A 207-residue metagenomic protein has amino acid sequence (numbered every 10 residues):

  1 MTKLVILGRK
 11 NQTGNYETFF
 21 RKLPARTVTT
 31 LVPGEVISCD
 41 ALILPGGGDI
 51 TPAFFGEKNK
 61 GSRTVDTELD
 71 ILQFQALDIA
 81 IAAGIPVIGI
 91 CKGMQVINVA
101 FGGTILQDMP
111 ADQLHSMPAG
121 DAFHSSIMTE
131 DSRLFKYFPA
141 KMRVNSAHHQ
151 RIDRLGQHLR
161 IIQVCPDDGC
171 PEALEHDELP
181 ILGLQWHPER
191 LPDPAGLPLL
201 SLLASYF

Functional and structural regions predicted by a protein language model:
M1-I90, N98-A100, L106, P110-F123 (+7 more regions): N-terminal beta1-alpha1 cap of cysteine-dependent amidohydrolase-like domains
G93: Conserved SAM-binding loop
L182-W186: Active-site-proximal beta-strand elements of phosphoester/diester hydrolases
